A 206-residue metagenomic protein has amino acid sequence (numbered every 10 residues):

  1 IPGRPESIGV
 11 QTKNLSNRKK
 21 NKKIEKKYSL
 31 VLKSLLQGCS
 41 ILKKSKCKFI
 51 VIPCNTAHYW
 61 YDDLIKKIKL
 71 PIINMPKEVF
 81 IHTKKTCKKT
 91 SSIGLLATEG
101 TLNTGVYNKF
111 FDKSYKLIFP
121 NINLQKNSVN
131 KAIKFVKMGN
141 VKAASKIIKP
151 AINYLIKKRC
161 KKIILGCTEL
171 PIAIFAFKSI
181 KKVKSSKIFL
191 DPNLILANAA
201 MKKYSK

Functional and structural regions predicted by a protein language model:
I1-K206: Non-catalytic structural scaffold of enzyme domains
